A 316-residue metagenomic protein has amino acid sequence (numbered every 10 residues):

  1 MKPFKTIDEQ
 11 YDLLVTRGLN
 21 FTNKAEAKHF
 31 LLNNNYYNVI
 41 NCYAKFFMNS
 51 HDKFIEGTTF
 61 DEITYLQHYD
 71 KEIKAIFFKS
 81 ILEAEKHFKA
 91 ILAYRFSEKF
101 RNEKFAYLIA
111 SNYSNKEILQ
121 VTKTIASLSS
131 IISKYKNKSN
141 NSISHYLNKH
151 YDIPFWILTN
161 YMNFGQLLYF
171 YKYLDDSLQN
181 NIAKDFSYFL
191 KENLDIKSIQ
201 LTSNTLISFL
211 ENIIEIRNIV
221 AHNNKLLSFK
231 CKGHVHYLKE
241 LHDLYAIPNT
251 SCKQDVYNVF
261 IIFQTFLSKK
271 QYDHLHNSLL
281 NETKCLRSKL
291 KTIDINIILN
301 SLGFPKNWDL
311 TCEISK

Functional and structural regions predicted by a protein language model:
M1-E215, L227-K316: Extended intrinsically disordered or low-complexity regions, especially N/C-terminal cytosolic tails and loops, rather
N223: Acidic/aromatic/glycine-rich contiguous surface patches that form carbohydrate-binding/processing clefts and analogous
